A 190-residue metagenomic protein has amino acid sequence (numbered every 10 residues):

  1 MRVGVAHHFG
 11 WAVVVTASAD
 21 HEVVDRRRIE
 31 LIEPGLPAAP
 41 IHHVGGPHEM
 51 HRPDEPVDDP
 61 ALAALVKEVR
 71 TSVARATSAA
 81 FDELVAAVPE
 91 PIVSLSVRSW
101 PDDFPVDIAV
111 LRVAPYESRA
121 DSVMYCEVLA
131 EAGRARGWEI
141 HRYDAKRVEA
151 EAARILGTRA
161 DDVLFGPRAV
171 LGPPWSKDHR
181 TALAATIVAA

Functional and structural regions predicted by a protein language model:
M1-A190: Phosphate- and other anionic-substrate recognition elements at nucleic-acid/protein interfaces
